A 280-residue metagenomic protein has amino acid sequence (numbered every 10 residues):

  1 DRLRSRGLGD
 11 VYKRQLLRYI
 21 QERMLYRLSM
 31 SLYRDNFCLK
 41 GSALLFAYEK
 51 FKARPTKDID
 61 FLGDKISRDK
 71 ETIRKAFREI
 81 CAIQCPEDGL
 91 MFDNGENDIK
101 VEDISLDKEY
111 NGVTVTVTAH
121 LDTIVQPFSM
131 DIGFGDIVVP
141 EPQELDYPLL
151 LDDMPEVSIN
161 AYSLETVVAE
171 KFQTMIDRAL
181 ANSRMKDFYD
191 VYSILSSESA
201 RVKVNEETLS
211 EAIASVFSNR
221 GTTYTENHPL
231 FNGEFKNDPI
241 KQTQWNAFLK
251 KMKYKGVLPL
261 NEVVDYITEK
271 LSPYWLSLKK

Functional and structural regions predicted by a protein language model:
D1, A43, A53, T166 (+1 more regions): Flexible, active-site-adjacent loop/turn segments at secondary-structure boundaries
D1-L8, Y12: Single conserved hydrophobic/aromatic residue that forms the stacking wall/gate of nucleotide- or nucleobase-binding
R4, P55, E109-N111: Residue-level preference for beta-strand/loop junctions
L8, T56, M185-F188: A structure-centric signal for secondary-structure junctions around beta-strands
V11, L45-E49, K70-E71: Short active-site-adjacent helix-start/loop capping segments
R14-R18, E22-Y26, Y33, I66 (+4 more regions): Catalytic cores of NTP-dependent nucleotidyl/adenyl transfer enzymes across multiple folds
S29-I59, D64-K65: Active-site nucleotide-donor binding segment shared across nucleotidyl transfer reactions
A212-G233: A C-terminal functional module that forms or caps the active site or interfaces directly with catalytic machinery
